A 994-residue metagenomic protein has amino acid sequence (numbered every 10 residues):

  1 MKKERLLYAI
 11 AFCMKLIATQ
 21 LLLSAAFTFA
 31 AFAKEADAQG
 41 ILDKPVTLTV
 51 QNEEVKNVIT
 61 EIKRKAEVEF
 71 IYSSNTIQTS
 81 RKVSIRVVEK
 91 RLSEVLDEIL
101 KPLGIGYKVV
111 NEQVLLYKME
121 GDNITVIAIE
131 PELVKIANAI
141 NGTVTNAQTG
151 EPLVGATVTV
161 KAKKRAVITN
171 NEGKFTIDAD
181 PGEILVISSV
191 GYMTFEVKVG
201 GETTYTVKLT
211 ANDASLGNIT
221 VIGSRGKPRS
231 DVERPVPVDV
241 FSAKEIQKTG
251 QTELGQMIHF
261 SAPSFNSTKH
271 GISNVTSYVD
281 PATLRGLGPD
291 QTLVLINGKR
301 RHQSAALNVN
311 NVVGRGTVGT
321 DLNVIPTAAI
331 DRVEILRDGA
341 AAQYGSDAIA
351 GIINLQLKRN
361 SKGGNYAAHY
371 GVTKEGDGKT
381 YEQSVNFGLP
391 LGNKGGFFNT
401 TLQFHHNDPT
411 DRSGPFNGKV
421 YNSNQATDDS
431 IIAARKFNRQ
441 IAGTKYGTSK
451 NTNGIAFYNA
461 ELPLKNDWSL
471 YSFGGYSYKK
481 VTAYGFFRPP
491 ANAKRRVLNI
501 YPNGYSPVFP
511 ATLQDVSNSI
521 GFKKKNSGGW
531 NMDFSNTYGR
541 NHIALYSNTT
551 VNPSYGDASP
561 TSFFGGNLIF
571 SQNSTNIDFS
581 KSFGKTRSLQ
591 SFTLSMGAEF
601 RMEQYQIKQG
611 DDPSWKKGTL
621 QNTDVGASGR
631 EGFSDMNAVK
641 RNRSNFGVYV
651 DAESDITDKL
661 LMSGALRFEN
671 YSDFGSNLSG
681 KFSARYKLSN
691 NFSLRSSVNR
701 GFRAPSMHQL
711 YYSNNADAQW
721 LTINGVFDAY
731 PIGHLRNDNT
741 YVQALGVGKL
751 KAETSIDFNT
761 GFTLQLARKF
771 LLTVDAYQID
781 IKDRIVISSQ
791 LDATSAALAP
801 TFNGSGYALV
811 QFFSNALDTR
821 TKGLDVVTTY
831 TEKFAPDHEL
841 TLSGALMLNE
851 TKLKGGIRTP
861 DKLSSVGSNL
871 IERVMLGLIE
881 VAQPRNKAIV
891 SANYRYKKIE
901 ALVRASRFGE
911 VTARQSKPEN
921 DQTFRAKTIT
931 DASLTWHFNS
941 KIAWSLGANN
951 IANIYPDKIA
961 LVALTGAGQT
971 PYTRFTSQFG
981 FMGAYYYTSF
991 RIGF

Functional and structural regions predicted by a protein language model:
F29-K34, I59, K63-A66, L103 (+4 more regions): Short, acidic, small-residue-rich periplasmic hinge/interaction motif at the N-terminus of Gram-negative outer-membrane
K34-T47, E69-V83, N141, E151 (+5 more regions): N-terminal periplasmic "start-of-domain" segments of outer-membrane beta-barrel proteins
L115, T203-L209, N218, L254-M257 (+6 more regions): N-terminal periplasmic accessory domains that precede and gate Gram-negative outer-membrane beta-barrel machines
F175-D178, K299-R337: Short acidic/polar hinge/loop motifs at secondary-structure boundaries that mediate gating or recognition
T176-D178, I258-S304: Extracytoplasmic beta-strand/coil segments of soluble accessory domains associated with Gram-negative outer-membrane
S304, I781, E850-K852, S906-R914 (+1 more regions): C-terminal beta-signal and adjacent terminal beta-strands/loops of Gram-negative outer-membrane beta-barrel proteins
V312-T320, A328-D331, A342-N354, R359-S423 (+3 more regions): Outer-membrane beta-barrel translocator/receptor signature
Y505-S519, K524-S527, Y538, T550-L661 (+1 more regions): Outer-membrane beta-barrel transmembrane domain signature of Gram-negative proteins, especially the mid-to-C-terminal
